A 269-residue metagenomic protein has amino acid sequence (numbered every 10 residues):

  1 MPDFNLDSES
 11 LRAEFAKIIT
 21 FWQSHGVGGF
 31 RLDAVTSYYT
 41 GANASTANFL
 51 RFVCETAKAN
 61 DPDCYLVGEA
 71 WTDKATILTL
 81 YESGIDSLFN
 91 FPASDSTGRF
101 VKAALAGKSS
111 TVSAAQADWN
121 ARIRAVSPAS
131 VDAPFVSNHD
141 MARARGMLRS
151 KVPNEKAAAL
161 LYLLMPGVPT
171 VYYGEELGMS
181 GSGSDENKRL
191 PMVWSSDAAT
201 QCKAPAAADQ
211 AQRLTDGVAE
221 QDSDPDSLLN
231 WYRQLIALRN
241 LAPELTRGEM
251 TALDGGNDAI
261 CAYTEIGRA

Functional and structural regions predicted by a protein language model:
M1-H25, V35: Active-site-adjacent "subsite" loops/lids of carbohydrate-active enzymes
F4, L11, A42-N43, M147-K151: Alpha-helix N-cap/helix-initiation motif
S8, N43, P225-L228: Solvent-exposed, acidic/flexible segments
R12-F15, T46, L50, E155 (+1 more regions): Aromatic/hydrophobic pocket-lining residues that form the small-molecule binding cavity in soluble enzyme cores
K17-I18, G28-P128, D132, S150-K151 (+3 more regions): Active-site-proximal helices and loops of the catalytic beta/alpha 8
Q23, C54, I236-A237: Structural signal for well-ordered, non-membrane alpha-helices
N60-D61, R99, A114-D118, A129 (+3 more regions): Loop/helix patches that line or flank the sugar-binding groove of alpha-linked glycan CAZymes
